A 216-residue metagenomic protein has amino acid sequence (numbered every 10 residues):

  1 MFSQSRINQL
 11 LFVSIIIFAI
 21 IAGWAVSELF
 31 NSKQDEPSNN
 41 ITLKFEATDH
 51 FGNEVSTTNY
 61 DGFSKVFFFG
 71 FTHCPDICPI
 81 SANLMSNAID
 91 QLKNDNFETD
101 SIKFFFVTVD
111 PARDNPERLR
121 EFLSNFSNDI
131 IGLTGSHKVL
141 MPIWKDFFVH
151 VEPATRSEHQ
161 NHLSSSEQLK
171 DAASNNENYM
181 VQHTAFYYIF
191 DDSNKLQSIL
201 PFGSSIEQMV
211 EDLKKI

Functional and structural regions predicted by a protein language model:
M1-T48, I216: N-terminal targeting signals for export/organelle localization
T42-L43, K65, T184-F186: Short loop/turn microsegments at loop-to-beta-strand junctions
F45-K65: A short beta-strand-turn-helix
G52, F71-C74, M85, L119 (+2 more regions): Buried hydrophobic packing residues in well-ordered domains
T58-S81, M85: Short active-site neighborhood of thiol/selenol oxidoreductases, capturing the structured segment around
A82-K145: Structural microenvironment flanking redox-active thiols in thiol-disulfide oxidoreductases
R120-Q182: Short, internal strand/loop/helix patches that form the active-site neighborhood or redox-interaction surface
H159-I216: Thiol-/selenol-based redox modules, centered on thioredoxin-like and closely related oxidoreductase domains
